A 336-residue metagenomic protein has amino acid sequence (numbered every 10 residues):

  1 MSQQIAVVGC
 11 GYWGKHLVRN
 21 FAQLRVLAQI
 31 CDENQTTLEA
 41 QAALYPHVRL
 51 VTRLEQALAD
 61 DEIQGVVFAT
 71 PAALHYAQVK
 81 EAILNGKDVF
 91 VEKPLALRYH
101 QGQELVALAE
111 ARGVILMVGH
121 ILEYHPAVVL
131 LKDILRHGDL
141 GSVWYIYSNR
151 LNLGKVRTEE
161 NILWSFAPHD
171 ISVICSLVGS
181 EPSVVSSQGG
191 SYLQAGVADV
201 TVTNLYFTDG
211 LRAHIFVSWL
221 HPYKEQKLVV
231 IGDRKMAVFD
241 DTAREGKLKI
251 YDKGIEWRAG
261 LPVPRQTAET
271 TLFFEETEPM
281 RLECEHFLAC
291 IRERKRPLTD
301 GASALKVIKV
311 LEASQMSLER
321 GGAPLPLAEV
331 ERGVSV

Functional and structural regions predicted by a protein language model:
M1-Y45: N-terminal Rossmann-like dinucleotide-binding module
H16, E33, T37, T271-E285 (+1 more regions): Active-site loop of classical SDR/Rossmann-like NAD(P)-dependent oxidoreductases, centered on the catalytic Tyr-X3-Lys
H47-L54: Conserved SAM-binding strand-loop segment of SAM-dependent methyltransferases
G65-A72, Y76-E123: Beta-strand-loop-alpha-helix segment that lines the small-molecule cofactor/substrate pocket of alpha/beta enzymes
G65-F68, H286-V336: C-terminal helix-rich "cap/oligomerization" subdomain common to oxidoreductases
I115, L122-A195: Predominantly a Rossmann-like dinucleotide-binding segment in NAD(P)-dependent oxidoreductases
P168-K253, F274-R296, R332-V336: Contiguous beta-strand/loop segments that form the cofactor/metal-binding neighborhood of enzyme cores
